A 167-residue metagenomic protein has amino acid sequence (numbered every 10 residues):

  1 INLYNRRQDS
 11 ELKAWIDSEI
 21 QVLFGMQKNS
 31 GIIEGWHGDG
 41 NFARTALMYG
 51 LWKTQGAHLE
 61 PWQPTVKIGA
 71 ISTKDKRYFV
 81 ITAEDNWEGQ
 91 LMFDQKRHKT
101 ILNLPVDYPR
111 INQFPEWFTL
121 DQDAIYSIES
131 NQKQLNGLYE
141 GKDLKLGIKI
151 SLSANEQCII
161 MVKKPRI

Functional and structural regions predicted by a protein language model:
I1-R166: Glycan-recognition and catalytic cores of secretory/periplasmic carbohydrate-active enzymes
